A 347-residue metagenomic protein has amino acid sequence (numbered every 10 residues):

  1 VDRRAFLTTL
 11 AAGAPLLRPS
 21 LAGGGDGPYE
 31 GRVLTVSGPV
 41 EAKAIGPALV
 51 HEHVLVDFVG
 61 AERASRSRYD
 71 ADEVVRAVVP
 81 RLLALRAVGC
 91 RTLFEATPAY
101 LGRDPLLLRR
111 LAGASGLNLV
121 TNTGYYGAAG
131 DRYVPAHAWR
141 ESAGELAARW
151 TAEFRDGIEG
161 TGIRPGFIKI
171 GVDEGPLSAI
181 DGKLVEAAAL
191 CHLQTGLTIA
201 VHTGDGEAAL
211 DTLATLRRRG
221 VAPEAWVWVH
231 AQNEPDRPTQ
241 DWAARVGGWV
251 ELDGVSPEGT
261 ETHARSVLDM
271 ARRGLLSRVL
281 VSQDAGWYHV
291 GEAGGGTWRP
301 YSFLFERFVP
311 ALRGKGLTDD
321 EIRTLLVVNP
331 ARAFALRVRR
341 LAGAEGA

Functional and structural regions predicted by a protein language model:
F6-S20, G27, G31-S37, S302-A347: Mid-to-C-terminal alpha-helical segments outside catalytic/metal-binding sites
D26-A61: Replace "His-x-His-based motif
G46-V50, G60-N118, G144-I163: Alpha-helical scaffold segments that flank or form the walls of functional sites
H51, L93, H192, V250 (+2 more regions): Divalent metal-coordination and catalytic microenvironments
V56-E73, V134-A138, A293-P300, A333: Acidic/histidine-rich helix-loop elements that form or flank divalent-metal/phosphate-binding sites at the catalytic
R110-G113, N118-T198, W249, G254-P257: Active-site gating/metal-coordination segments in enzymes
A189, L193-R272, V279: Catalytic pocket-lining loop regions of alpha/beta-barrel enzymes, especially the amidohydrolase/enolase/GH5 lineages
A200, D253-V255, L275-W298: Short acidic/histidine-rich active-site segments
